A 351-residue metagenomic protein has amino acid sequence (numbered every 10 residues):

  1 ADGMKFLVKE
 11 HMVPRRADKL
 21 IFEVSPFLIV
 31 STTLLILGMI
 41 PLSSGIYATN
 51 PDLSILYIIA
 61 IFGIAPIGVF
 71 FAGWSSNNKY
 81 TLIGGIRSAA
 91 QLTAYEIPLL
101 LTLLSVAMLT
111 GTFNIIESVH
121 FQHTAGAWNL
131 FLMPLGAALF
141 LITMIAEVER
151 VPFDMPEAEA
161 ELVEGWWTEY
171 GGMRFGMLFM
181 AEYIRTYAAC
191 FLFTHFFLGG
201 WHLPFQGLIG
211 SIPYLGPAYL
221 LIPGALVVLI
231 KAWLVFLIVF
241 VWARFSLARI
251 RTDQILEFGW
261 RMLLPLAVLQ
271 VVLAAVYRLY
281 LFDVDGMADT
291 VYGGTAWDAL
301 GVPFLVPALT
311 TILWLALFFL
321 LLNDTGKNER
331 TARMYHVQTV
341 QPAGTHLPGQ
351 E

Functional and structural regions predicted by a protein language model:
A1-E351: Selective transmembrane helix interface/packing segments
